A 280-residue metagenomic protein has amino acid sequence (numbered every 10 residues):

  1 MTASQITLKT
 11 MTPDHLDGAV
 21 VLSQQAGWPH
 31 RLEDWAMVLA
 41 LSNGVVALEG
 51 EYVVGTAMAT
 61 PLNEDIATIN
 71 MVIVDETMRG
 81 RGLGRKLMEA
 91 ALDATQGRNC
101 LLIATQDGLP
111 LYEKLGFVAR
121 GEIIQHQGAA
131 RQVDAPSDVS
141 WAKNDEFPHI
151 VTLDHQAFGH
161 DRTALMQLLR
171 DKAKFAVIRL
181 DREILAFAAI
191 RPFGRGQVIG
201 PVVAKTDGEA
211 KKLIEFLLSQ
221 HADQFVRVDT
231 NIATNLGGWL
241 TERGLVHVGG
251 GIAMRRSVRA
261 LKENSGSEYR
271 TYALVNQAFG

Functional and structural regions predicted by a protein language model:
M1-T12, A129-N144: Conserved N-terminal entry element of GNAT/NAT acetyltransferase domains
T2, T12-P13, D17, E49 (+5 more regions): Intrinsically disordered, low-complexity, positively biased terminal segments
L8-M11, V21, H30, V46 (+1 more regions): Ligand-binding pocket scaffold of soluble enzyme catalytic domains
R31-G55, T68, N99, E122 (+1 more regions): A short helix-loop-beta-strand connector motif used in the catalytic cores of GNAT acetyltransferases and, in some
R81-K86: A short glycine-leucine-enriched loop at secondary-structure breakpoints that most characteristically corresponds
Y112-E113, F117, L240-T241: Conserved active-site tyrosine of GNAT-family acetyltransferases
